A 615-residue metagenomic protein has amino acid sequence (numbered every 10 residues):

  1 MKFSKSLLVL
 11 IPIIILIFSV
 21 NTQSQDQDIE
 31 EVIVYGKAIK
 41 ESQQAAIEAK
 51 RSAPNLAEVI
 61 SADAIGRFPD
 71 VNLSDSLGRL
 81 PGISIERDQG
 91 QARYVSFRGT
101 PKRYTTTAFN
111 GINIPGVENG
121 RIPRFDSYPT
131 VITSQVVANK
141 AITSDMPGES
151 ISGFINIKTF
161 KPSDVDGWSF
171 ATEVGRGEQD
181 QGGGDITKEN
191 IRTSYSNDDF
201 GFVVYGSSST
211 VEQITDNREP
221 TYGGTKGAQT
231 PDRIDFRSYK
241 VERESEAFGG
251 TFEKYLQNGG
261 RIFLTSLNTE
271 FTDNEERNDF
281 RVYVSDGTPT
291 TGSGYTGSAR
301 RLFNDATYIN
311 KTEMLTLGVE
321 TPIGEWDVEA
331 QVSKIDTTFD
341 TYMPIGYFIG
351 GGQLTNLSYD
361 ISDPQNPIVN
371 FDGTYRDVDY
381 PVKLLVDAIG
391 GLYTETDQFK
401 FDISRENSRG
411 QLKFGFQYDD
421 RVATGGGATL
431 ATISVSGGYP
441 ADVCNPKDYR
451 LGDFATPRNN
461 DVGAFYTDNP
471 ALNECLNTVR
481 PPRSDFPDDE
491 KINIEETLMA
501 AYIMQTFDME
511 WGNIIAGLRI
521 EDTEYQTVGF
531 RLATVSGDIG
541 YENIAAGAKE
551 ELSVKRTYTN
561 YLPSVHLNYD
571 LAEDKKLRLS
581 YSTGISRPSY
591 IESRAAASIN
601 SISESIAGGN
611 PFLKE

Functional and structural regions predicted by a protein language model:
I33-G66, Y94, K102, I112: N-terminal periplasmic "start-of-domain" segments of outer-membrane beta-barrel proteins
G36, F170-R176, V204-T210, L264-E270 (+4 more regions): Transmembrane beta-barrel strands of outer-membrane/channel proteins
L73-S76, R93-S96, A108, P123-F125 (+2 more regions): N-terminal periplasmic accessory domains that precede and gate Gram-negative outer-membrane beta-barrel machines
S74-N113, K140: Extracytoplasmic beta-strand/coil segments of soluble accessory domains associated with Gram-negative outer-membrane
L80, I114, S127-E173, T215: A beta-strand signature from Gram-negative outer-membrane beta-barrel systems, especially the internal plug domain
I85, S96, I112-K140, I191: Short acidic/polar hinge/loop motifs at secondary-structure boundaries that mediate gating or recognition
Q181-V282, R300, N304-G324, P563-H566 (+1 more regions): Transmembrane beta-barrel wall of Gram-negative outer-membrane proteins
E253-Q257, M314-T316, S333-I335, L392-Q398 (+1 more regions): Structural signature of Gram-negative outer-membrane beta-barrels, strongest in the C-terminal barrel of TonB-dependent
